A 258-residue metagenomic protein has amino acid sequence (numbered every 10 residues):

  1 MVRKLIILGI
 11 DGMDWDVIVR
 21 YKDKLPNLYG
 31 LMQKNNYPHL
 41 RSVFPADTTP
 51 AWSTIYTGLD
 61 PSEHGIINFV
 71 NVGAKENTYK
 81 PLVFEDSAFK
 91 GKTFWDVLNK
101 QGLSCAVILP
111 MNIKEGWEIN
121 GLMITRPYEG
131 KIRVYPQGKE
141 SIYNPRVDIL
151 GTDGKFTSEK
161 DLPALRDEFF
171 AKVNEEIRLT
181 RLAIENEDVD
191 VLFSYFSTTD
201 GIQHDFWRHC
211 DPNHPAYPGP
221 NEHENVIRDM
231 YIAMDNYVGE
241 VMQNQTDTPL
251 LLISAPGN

Functional and structural regions predicted by a protein language model:
V2-I6: Extreme N-terminal starter segment of soluble prokaryotic enzymes
I7, N27, D229-N258: Metal-dependent active-site segment of extracytoplasmic phospho-/sulfohydrolases and closely related
I7-G9, V191-Y195, L251: Structural motif
I10-D14, Q33-H39, D47-A51, V70-V83: Glycine-/proline-rich flexible loop or hinge segments
D11, I55, L98, S194 (+1 more regions): A residue-level signal for conserved active-site and pocket-lining positions in enzyme catalytic cores
I18-E63, S104-A106: Short, structured active-site-proximal loop/turn typified by the sulfatase FGly-forming signature C/S-X-P-X-R
L59-P218: His/Asp/Glu-rich, glycine-adjacent segments that coordinate divalent cations and/or stabilize oxyanion chemistry on
D205-V241: Extended hydrophobic/aromatic segments used for targeting, binding, or gating
